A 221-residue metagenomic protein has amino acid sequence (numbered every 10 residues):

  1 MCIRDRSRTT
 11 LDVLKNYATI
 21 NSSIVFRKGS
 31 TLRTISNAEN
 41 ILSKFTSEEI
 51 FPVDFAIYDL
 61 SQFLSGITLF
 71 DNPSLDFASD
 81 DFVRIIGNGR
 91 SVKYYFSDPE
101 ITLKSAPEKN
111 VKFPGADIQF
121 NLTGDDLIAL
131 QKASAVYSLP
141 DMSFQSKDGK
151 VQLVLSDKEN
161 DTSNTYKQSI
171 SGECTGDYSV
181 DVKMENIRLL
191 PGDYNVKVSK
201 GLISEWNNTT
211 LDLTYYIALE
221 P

Functional and structural regions predicted by a protein language model:
R4-F96, G115-P221: DNA polymerase processivity clamps
P99-I118: Long, charge-dense
